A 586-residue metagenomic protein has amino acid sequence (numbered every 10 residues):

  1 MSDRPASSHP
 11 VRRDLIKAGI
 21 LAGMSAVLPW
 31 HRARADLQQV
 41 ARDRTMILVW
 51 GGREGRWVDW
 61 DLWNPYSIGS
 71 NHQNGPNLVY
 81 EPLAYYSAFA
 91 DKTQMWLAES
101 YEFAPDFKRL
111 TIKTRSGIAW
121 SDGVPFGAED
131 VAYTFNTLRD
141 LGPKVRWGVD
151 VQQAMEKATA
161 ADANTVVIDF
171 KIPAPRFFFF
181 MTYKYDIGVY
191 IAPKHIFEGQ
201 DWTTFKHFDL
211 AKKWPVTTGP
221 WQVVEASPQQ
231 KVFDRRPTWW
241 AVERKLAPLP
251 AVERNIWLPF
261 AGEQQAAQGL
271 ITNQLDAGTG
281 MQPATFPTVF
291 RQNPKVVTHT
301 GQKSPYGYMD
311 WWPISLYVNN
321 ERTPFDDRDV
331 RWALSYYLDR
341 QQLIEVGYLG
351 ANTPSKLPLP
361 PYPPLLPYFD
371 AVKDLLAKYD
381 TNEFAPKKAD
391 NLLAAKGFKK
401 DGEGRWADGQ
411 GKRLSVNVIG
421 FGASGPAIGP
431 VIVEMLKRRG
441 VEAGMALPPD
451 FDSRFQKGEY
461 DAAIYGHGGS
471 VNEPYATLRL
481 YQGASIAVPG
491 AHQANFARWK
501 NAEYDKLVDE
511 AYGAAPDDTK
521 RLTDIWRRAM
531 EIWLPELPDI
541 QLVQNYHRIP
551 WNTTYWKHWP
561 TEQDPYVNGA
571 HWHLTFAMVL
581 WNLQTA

Functional and structural regions predicted by a protein language model:
M1-D14, A18-S25: N-terminal secretory signal peptides
L15, L21-A22, W30-R34, A41 (+8 more regions): Detector for C-terminal structural segments
H31, L138, V145-G148, K157-A158 (+5 more regions): Extracellular/periplasmic solute-recognition and catalytic clefts
I47, G127-T134, A163-D169, G219-P220 (+7 more regions): Alpha-helical secondary-structure segments
V49-P105, N136, V216, T477: N-terminal lobe/hinge region of extracytoplasmic solute-binding protein
S70, N74, V79-Y80, S87-F89 (+5 more regions): Gly/Pro-rich hinge or "lid" segments in bacterial periplasmic/extracellular proteins
K113, V149-D201, T554, T561-E562: Surface-exposed binding/hinge segments that line and control ligand-binding clefts or catalytic entry sites
R115, W120, D209, W239-R291 (+3 more regions): Ligand-site clamp/hinge motif
